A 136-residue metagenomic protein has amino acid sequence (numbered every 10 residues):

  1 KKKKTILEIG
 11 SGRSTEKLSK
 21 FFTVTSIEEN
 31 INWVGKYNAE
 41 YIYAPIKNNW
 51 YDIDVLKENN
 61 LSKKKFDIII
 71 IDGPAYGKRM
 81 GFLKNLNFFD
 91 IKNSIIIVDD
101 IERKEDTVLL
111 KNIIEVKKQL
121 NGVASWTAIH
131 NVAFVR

Functional and structural regions predicted by a protein language model:
K1-N48: SAM cofactor-binding core of SAM-dependent methyltransferases, primarily the Rossmann-like beta-alpha-beta module
L7, I68-I70, I97: Structural motif
G10, N30, P74, I101-E102: Anionic group-transfer/hydrolysis microenvironments
I46-D52, A128-A133: A short acidic, often aromatic-flanked loop/helix-cap motif at beta-alpha or helix-coil junctions that lines enzyme
D52-K65, N87-F88: Short amphipathic alpha-helix with an adjacent loop that forms part of the alpha/beta core around
F66-G77: A short SAM/SAH-binding and catalytic strip from SAM-dependent methyltransferases
A75-R136: C-terminal substrate-binding/active-site "lid" region of AdoMet-derived donor-dependent transferases
